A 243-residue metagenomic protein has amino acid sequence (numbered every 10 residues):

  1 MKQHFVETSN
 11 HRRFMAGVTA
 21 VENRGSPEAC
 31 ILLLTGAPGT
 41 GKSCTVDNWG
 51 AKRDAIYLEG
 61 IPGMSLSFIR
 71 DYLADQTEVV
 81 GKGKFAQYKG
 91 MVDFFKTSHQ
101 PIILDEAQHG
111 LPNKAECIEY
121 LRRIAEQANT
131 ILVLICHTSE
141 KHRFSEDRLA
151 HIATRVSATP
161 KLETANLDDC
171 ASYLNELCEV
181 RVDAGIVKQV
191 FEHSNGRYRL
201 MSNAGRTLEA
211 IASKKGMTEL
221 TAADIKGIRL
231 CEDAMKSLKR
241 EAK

Functional and structural regions predicted by a protein language model:
K2-A16, G39, S43-N48, E146 (+3 more regions): C-terminal alpha-helical "lid" subdomain
Q3, F94-K114, I131, I135: Conserved P-loop NTPase "ATPase switch" module shared by AAA+ and STAND
S26-V46: Walker A/P-loop nucleotide-binding motif
L33-P38, I124-L149: Sensor-1/coupling segment of RecA-like P-loop NTPase cores
T35-G36, I56-S65: A short hydrophobic beta-strand->loop->alpha-helix junction that borders the nucleotide-binding pocket of P-loop NTPases
D54-A55, S65-G83: Conserved NTP-binding/hydrolysis module of P-loop NTPases
G60-P62, R143-S145, V156-D168: Conserved AAA+ ATPase "SRH/arginine-finger" region at the nucleotide-binding site
G81-P101: Conserved alpha-helical scaffold flanking the Walker A/P-loop in AAA+ ATPase domains
